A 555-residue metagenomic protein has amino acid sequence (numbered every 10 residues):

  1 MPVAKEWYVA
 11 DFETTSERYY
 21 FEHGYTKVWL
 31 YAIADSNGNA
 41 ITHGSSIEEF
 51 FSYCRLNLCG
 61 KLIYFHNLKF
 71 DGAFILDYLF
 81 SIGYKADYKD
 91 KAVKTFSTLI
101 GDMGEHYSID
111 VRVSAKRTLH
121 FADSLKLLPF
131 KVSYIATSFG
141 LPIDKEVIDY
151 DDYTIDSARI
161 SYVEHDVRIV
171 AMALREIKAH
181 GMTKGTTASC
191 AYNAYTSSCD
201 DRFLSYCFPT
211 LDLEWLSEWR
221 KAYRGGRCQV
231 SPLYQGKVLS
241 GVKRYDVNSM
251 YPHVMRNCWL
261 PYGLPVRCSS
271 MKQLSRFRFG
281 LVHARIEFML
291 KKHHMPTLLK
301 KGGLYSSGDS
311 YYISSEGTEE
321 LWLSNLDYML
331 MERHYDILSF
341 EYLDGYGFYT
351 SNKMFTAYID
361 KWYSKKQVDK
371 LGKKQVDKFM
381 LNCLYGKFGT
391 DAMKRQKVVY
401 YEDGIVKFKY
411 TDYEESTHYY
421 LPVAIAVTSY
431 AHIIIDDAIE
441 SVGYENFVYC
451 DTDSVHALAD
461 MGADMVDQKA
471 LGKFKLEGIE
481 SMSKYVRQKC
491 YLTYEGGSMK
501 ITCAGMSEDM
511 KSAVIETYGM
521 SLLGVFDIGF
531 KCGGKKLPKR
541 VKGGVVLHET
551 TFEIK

Functional and structural regions predicted by a protein language model:
V3, G24-Y31, D35-N67, A73-K555: Conserved acidic
K5-S16, K243-Y245: Two-metal-ion RNase H-like nuclease active-site motif
E17-E22: Transmitter module of two-component histidine kinases
